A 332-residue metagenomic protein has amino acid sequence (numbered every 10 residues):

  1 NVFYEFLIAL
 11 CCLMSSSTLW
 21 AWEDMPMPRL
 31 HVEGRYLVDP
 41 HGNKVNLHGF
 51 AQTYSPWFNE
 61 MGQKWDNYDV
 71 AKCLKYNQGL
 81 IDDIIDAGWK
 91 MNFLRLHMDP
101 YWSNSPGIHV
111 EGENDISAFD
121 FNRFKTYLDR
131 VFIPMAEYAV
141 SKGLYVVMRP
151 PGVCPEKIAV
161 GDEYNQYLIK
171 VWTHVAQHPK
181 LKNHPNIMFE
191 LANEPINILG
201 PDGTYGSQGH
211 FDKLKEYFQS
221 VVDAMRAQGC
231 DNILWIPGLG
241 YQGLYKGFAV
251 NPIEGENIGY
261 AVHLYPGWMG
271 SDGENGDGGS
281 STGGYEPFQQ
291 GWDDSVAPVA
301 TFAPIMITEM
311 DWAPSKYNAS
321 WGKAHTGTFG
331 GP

Functional and structural regions predicted by a protein language model:
N1-L7: Bacterial N-terminal signal peptides that target proteins for export
L19-A21: Boundary at the C-terminal end of the N-terminal hydrophobic targeting segment
R29-L30, Y54, F58-L74, A159-M188 (+1 more regions): Extracellular glycoside hydrolase catalytic/binding regions
R35-D39: Short polybasic amphipathic segments
L47-T53: A short, well-structured catalytic beta-strand-centered motif of the EAL phosphodiesterase domain for c-di-GMP
G62-C154, N165-K170, H174, L214 (+2 more regions): Aromatic-lined substrate-binding rim segments of carbohydrate-active enzymes
